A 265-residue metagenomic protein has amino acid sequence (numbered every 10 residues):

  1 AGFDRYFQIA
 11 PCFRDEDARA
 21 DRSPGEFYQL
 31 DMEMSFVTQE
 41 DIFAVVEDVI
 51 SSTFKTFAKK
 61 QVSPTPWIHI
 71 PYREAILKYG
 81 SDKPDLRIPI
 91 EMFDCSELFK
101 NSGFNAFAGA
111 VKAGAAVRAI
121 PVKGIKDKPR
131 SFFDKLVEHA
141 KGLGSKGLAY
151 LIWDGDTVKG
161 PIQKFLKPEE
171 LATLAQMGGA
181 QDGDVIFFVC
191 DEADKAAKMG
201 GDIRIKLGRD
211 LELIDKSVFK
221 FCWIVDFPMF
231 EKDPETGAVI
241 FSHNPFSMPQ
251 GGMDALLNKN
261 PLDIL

Functional and structural regions predicted by a protein language model:
A1-T38, H69-R73, L77-L265: A translation/RNA-centric and nucleic-acid-associated enzymatic feature enriched in Class II aminoacyl-tRNA synthetases
S35-A44, Q61-T65: Cytochrome P450
I42-T56: M16/insulysin-pitrilysin zinc metalloprotease superfamily fold
S52-P66: Flexible helix-coil linker/hinge segments at domain or subdomain boundaries
